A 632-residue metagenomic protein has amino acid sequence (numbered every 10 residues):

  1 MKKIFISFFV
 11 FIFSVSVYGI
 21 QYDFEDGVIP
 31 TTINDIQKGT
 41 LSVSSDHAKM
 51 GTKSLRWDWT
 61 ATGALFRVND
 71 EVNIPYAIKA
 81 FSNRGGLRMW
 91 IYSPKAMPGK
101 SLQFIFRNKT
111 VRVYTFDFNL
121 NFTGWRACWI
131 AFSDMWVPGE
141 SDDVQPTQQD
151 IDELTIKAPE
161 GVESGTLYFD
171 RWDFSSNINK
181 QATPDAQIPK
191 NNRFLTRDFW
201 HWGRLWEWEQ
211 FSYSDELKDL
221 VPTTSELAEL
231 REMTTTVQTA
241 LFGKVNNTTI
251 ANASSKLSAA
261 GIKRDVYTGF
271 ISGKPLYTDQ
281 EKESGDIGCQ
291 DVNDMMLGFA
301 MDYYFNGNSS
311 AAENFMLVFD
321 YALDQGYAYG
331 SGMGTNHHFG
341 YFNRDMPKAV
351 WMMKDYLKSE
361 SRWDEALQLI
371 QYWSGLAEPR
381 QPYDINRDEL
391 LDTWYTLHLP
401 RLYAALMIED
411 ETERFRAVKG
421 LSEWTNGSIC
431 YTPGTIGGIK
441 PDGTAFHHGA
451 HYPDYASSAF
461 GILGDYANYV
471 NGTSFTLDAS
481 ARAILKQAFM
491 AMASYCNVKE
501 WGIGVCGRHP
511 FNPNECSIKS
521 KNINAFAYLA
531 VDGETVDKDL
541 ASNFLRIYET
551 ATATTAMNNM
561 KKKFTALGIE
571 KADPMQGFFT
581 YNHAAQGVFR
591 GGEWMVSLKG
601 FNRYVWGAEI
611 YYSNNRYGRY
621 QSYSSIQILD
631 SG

Functional and structural regions predicted by a protein language model:
I4-F13: Sec-dependent N-terminal signal peptides
Y18-K38: Extracellular carbohydrate-recognition regions
F24, I130, L154, D170-F174: Extracellular beta-strand elements of beta-rich domains used for carbohydrate recognition/degradation or cell-matrix
V43-F66: Short carbohydrate-recognition loop motifs
W59-D142, V162-L167: Extracellular ligand-binding interfaces
P146-Q149, P159-S175, Q181-P184: Extracellular carbohydrate recognition
R231-K519: Aromatic-lined, polymer-binding surfaces characteristic of secreted/periplasmic polysaccharide-degrading enzymes
Y466-G632: Extended polysaccharide-engagement surfaces of secreted carbohydrate-active enzymes
